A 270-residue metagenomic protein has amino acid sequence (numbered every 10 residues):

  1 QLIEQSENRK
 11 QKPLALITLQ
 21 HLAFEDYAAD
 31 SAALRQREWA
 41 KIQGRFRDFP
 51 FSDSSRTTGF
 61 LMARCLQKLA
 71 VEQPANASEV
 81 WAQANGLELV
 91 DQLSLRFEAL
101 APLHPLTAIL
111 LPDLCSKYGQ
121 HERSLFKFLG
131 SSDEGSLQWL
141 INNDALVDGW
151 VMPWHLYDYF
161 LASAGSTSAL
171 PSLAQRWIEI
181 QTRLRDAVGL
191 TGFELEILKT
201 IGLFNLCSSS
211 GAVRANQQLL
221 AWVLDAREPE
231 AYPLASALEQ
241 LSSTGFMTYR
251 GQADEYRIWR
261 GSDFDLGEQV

Functional and structural regions predicted by a protein language model:
Q1, A15-L22, D48-S52, R257: Extended hydrophobic secondary-structure segments that form protein cores and membrane-embedded regions
Q1, L87-P171, T191-N205, L241-T244: P-loop NTPase catalytic cores that bind/hydrolyze ATP
L2-R9: Conserved catalytic/switch belt of AAA+ P-loop NTPases
R9, A23-A28, R56-F60, S136 (+3 more regions): Flexible loop/turn segments at secondary-structure boundaries
R9-K12, D26-S136: Amphipathic alpha-helical segments of the small helical/lid subdomains adjacent to P-loop NTPase cores
Q11-D26, L241: Structural recognition of the conserved hydrophobic beta-strand(s) that form the central parallel beta-sheet of P-loop
L19-F24, S54, L106, S131 (+4 more regions): An acidic- and aromatic-residue-enriched active-site/binding cleft used to recognize and process polar
T182-V270: Terminal-proximal interaction/regulatory segments of ATP-powered molecular machines
